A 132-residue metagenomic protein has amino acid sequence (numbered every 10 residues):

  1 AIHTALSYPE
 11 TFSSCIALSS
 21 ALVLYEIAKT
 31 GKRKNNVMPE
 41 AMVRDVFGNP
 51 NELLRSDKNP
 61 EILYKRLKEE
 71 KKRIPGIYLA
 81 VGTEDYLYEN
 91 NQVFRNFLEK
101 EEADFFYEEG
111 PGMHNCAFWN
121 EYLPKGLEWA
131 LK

Functional and structural regions predicted by a protein language model:
A1-K132: Non-catalytic cap/lid and distal C-terminal segments of serine-dependent acyl enzymes
